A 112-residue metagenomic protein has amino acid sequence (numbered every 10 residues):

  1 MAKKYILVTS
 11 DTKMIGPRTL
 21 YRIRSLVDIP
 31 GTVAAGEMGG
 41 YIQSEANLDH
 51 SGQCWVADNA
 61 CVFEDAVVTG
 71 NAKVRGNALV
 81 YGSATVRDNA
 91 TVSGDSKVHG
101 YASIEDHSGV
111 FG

Functional and structural regions predicted by a protein language model:
M1-Q53, N59, S83, D95 (+2 more regions): Terminal amphipathic alpha-helical/low-complexity segments used for targeting or macromolecular assembly
G52-G112: A detector of tandem-repeat and repeat-rich interaction/domain scaffolds
